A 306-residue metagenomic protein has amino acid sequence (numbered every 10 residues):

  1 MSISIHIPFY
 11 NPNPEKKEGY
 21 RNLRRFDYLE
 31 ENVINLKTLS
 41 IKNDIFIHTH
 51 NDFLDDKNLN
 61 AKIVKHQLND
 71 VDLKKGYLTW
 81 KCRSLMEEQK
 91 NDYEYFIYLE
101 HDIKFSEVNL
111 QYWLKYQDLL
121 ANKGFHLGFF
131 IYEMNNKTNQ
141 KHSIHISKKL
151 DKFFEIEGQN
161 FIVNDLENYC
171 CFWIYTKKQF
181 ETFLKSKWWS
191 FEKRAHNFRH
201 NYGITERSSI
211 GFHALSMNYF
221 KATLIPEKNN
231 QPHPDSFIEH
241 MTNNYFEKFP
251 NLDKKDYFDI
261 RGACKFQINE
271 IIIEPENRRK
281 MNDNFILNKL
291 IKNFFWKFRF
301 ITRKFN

Functional and structural regions predicted by a protein language model:
I3-R25: A conserved hydrophobic helix/loop-capping motif in glycosyltransferases and polysaccharide synthases
I7-F9, I47-N51, L99: Short beta-strand/turn micro-motifs composed of small residues that flank or help shape donor/cofactor-binding pockets
N22-N43: Short, acidic, metal-binding catalytic loop of nucleotide-sugar glycosyltransferases
H48-E94: Active-site-proximal specificity loops/subdomain of glycosyltransferases
Y93-K104: Short beta-strand-to-loop acidic/aromatic patch adjacent to the donor-nucleotide binding site
S106-R194: Conserved catalytic core of nucleotide-sugar-dependent glycosyltransferases
I156-F258: Catalytic core and acceptor-binding pocket of nucleotide-sugar-dependent glycosyltransferases
D256-N306: Membrane-proximal basic amphipathic "stem/tether" segments
